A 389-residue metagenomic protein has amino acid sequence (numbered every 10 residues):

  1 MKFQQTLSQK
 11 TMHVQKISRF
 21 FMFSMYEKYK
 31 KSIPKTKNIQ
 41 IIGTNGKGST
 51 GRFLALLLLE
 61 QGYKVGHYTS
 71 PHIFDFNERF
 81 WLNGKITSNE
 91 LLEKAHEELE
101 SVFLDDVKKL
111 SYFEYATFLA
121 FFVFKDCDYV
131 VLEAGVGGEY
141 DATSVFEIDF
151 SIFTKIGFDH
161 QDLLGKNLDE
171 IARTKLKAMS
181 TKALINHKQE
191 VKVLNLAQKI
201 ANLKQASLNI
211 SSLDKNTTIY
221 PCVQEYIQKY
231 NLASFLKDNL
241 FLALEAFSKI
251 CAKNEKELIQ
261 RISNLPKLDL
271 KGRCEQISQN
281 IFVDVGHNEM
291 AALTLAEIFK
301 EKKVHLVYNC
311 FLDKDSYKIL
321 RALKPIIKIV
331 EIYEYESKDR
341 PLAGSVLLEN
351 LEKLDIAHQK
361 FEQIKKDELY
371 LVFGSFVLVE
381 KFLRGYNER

Functional and structural regions predicted by a protein language model:
M1-G43, T50-Y63, Y68, L104: Short functional linear segments
F23-E27, I33-K35, E60-F146, D162-L164 (+1 more regions): ATP-dependent carboxylate-amine ligase catalytic core
K37, Y129, A134, D141-I152 (+2 more regions): Nucleotide phosphate-binding/pyrophosphate-handling subdomain across enzymes that bind or process nucleotide phosphates
T44, V65, V131, T154 (+6 more regions): Residue-level signal for inorganic ion chemistry
L119-L163, L194-K229: Extended acidic/charged loop-beta regions that coordinate divalent cations and stabilize anionic phosphate/carboxylate
A172-S180: Membrane-proximal helix-turn-helix segments that form the acceptor-binding/catalytic region of lipid-linked
K188-N209, N216-T218, K318-L369: C-terminal helical cap/extension that packs against the catalytic core of soluble nucleotide-cofactor enzymes
F361-N387: A glycine-rich beta-strand to alpha-helix segment that forms a phosphate/ribose-binding loop at ligand/cofactor sites
